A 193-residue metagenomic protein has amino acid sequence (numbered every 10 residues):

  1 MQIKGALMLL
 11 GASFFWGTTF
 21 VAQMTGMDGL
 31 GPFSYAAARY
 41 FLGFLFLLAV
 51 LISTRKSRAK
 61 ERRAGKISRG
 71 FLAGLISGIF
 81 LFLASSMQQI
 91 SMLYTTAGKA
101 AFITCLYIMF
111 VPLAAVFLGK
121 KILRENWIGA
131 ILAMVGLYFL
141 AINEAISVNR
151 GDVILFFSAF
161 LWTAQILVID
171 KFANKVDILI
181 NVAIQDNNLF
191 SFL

Functional and structural regions predicted by a protein language model:
M1-S34, A38, I79, M87 (+2 more regions): Glycine-/small-residue-enriched transmembrane alpha-helix faces in small-molecule transporters and effluxers
I3-M8, S34-S53, L72, N126-L132 (+4 more regions): Hydrophobic alpha-helical transmembrane segments of multi-pass integral membrane proteins, especially transporters
T19-F20, L48-L51, R55-T104, F139: Specific transmembrane alpha-helical segments of multi-pass solute transporters/efflux pumps, especially DMT/EamA
G26, Y35, R39, S91 (+4 more regions): Hydrophobic/aromatic residues within transmembrane alpha-helices of multi-pass small-molecule transporters
F46-T54, Y107-I128: C-terminal transmembrane-helix exit sites in multi-pass transporters
L47, I122-I142, W162: Hydrophobic transmembrane alpha-helices of multi-pass small-molecule transport proteins
R58-K66, V116-E125, L167-I180: Membrane-interface helix-boundary motifs at transmembrane edges
L83-A84, A133-A141, L189-L193: Aromatic-anchored segments of alpha-helical transmembrane domains
